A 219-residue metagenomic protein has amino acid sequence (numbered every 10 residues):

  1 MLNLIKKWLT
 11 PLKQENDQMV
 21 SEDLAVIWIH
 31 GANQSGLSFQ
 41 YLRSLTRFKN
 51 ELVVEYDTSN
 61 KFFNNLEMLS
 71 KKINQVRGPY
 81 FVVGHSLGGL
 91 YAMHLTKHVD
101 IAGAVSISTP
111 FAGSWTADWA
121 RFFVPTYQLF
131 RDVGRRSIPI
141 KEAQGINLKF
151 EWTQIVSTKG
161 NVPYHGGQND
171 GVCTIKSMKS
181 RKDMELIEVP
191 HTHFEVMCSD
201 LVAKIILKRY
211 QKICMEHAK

Functional and structural regions predicted by a protein language model:
M1-L24, R47-K49: Alpha/beta-hydrolase fold catalytic core
K6-Q18, L87, E142-Q154: Charged, low-complexity, helix/coiled-coil-prone segments
S21, Q75-G78, I213-C214: Glycine-rich phosphate-binding loop signature in dinucleotide/nucleotide-binding domains
V26-H30, L37-Q40, T46-R47, E51-K149 (+1 more regions): Serine-dependent carboxylesterase/thioesterase catalytic core of lipase-like alpha/beta-hydrolase/SGNH enzymes
A32-N33, K219: Intrinsic disorder/low-complexity segments
K97, A102-K219: Helical cap/lid subdomain of alpha/beta-hydrolase-fold lipid enzymes that gates access to the catalytic pocket
